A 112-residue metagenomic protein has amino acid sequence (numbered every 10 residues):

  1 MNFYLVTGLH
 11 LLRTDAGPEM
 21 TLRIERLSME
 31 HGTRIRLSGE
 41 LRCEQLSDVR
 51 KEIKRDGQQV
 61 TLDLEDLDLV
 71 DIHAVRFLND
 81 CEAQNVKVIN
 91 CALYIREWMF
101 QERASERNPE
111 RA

Functional and structural regions predicted by a protein language model:
M1-A112: STAS-like cytosolic regulatory interaction modules
